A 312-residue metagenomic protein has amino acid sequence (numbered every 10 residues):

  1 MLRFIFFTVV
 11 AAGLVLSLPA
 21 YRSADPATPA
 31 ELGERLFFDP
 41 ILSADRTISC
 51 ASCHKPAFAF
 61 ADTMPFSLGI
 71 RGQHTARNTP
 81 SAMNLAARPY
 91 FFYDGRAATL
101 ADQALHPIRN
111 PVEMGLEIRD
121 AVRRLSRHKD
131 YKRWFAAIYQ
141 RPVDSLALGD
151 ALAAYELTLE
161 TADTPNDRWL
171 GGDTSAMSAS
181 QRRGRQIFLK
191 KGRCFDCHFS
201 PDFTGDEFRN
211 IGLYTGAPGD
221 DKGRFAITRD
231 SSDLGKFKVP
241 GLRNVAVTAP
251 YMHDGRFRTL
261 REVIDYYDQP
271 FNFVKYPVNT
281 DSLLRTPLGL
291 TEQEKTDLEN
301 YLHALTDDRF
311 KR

Functional and structural regions predicted by a protein language model:
I5-F6, G13-R312: Periplasmic c-type cytochrome electron-transfer domains
